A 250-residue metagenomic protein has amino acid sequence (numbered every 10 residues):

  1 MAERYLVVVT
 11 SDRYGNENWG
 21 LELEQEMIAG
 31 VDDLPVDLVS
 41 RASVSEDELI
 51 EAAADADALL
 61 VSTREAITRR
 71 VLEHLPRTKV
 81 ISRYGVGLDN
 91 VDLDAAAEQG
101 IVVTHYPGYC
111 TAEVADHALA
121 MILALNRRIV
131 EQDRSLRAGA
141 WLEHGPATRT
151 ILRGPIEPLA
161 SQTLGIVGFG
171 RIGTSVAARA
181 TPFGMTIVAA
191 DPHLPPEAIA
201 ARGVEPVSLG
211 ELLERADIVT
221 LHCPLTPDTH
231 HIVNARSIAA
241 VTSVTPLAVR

Functional and structural regions predicted by a protein language model:
M1-A56: N-terminal glycine-/charge-rich "phosphate-binding" loop or analogous flexible N-terminal tail
L21, T148-S243, A248: Rossmann-like dinucleotide/phosphate-binding beta-alpha-beta segment
A56, L75-T78, R215-A216, T245: An anion/phosphate-binding loop that grips the pyrophosphate of nucleotide cofactors and donors
V61-S62, Y84, H222-P224, R250: Short, well-ordered coil/turn residues at beta-beta hairpins and beta-strand->alpha-helix junctions within
T78-V91, A240-R250: ADP-ribose/adenylate-binding Rossmann-like module
Y84-G85, I101-A112, D191, L209-G210: Short beta->alpha connector loops at strand-helix junctions that form conserved, small/polar/Pro-enriched
D89-Q99: Rossmann-fold NAD(P)-binding glycine/threonine-rich loop
P107-T163: Phosphate-binding beta-alpha-beta segment of Rossmann-like dinucleotide-binding domains, i.e., the NAD(P)
